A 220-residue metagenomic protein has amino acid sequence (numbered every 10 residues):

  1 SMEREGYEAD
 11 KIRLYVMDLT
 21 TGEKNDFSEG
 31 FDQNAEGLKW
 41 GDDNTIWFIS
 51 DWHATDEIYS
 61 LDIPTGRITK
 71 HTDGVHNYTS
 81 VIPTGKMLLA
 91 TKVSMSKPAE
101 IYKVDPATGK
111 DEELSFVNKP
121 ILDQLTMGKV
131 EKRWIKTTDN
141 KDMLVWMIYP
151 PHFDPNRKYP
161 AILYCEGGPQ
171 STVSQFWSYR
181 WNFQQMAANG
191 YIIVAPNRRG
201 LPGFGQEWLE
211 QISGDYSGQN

Functional and structural regions predicted by a protein language model:
S1, L38-T45, V81-M87, T137: Blade-terminus and WD-like Trp-Asp/Gly-His loop motifs, strongest in beta-propeller folds
S1-Y15, D26-E36, I49-Y59, G74-H76 (+3 more regions): A flexible loop/linker signature enriched in serine peptidases of the S9 family
D18, E23-F27, D111-E113, N156: Acidic/polar loop patches that form or flank catalytic/metal-binding clefts of enzymes that bind anionic ligands
D18-G22, D62-G66, D105-G109: Short loop/turn segments that connect beta-strands within beta-propeller blades
F27-G37, I68-V81, S115-T126: Conserved blade-ending motifs and adjacent loop-strand segments that build the rim/top face of beta-propeller domains
T79-N220: Serine-hydrolase catalytic core recognition
